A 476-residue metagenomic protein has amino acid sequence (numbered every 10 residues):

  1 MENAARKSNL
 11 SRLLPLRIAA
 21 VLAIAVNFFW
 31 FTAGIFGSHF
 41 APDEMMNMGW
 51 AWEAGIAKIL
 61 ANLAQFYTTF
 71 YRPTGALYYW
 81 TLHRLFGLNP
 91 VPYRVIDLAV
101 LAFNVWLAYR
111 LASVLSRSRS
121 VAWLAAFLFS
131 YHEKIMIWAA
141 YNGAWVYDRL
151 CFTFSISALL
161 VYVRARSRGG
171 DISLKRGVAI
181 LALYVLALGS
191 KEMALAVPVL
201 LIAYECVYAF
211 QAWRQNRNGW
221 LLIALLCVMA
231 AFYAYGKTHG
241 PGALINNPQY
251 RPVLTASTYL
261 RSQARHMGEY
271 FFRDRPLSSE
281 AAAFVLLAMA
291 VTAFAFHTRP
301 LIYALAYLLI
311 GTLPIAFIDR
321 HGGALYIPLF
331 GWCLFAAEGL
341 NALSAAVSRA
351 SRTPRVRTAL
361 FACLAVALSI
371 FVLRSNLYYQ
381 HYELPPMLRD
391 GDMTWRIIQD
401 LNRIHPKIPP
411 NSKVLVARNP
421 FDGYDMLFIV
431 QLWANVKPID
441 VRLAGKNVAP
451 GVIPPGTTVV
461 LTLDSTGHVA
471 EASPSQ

Functional and structural regions predicted by a protein language model:
E2-Q476: Polytopic membrane enzymes that build or remodel cell-surface glycoconjugates and lipids
